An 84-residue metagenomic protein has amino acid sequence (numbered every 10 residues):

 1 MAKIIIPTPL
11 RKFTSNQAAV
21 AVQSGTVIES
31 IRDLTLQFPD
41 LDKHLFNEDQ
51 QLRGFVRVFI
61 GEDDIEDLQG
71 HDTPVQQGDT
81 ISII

Functional and structural regions predicted by a protein language model:
M1-I84: Ubiquitin-like/PB1-type beta-grasp interaction modules and other compact soluble beta-rich domains
